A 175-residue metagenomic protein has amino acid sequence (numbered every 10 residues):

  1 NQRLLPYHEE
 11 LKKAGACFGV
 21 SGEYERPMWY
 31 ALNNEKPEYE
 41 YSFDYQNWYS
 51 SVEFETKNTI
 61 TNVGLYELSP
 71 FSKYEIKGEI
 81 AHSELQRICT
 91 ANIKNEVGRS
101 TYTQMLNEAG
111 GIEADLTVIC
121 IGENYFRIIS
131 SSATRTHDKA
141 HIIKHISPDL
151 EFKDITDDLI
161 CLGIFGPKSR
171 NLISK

Functional and structural regions predicted by a protein language model:
N1-K175: Glycine/proline-enriched, intrinsically flexible loops and inter-domain linkers
